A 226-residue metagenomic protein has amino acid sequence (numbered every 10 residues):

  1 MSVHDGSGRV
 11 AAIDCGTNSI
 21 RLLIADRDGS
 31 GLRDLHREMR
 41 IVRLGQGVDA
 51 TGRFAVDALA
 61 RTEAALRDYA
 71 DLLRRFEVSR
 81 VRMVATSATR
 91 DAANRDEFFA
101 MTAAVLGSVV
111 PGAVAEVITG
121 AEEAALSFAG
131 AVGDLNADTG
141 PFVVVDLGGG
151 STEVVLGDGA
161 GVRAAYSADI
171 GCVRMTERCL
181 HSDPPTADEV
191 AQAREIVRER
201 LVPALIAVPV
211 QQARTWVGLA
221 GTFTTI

Functional and structural regions predicted by a protein language model:
M1-C15, L23-L147, V155-I226: Nucleotide/phosphate-binding catalytic cleft detector across ATP-hydrolyzing and phosphate-transferring enzymes
N18: Primarily the dimerization/phosphotransfer
